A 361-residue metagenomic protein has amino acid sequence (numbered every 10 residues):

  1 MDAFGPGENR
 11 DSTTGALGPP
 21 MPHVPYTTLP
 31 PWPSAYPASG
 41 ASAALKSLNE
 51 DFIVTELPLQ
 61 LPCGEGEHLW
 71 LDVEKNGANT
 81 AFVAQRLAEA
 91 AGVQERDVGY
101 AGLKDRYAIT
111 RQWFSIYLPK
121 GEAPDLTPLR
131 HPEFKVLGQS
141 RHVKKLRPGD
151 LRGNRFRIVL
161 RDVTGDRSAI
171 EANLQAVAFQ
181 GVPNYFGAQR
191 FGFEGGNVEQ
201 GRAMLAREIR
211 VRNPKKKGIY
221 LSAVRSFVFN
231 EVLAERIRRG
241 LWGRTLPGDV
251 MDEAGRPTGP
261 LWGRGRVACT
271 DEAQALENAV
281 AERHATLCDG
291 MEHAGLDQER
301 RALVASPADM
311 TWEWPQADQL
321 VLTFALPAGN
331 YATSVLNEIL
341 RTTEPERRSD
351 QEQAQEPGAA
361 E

Functional and structural regions predicted by a protein language model:
D2-E361: Non-catalytic, substrate/partner-engaging modules appended to enzymatic cores
